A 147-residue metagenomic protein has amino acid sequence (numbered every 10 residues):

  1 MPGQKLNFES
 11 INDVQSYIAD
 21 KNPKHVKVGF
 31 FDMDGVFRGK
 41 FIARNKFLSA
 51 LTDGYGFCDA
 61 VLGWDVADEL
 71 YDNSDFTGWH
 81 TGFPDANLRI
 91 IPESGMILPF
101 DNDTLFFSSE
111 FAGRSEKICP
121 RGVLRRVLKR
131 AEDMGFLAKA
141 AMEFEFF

Functional and structural regions predicted by a protein language model:
M1-F147: ATP/Mg2+-dependent ligation/transfer catalytic cores
